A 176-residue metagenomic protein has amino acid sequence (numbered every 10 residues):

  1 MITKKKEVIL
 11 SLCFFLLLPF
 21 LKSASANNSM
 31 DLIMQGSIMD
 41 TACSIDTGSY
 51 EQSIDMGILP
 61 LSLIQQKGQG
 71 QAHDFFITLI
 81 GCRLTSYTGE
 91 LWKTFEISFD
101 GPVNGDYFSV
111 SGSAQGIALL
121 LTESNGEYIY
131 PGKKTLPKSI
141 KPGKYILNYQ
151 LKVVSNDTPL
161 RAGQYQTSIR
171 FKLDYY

Functional and structural regions predicted by a protein language model:
I2-K5, S23-Y176: Mature extracellular/passenger domains of Gram-negative fimbrial/pilin and adhesin proteins
E7-I9: Small-residue packing motifs within transmembrane alpha-helices
S11-P19: Bacterial N-terminal signal peptides
